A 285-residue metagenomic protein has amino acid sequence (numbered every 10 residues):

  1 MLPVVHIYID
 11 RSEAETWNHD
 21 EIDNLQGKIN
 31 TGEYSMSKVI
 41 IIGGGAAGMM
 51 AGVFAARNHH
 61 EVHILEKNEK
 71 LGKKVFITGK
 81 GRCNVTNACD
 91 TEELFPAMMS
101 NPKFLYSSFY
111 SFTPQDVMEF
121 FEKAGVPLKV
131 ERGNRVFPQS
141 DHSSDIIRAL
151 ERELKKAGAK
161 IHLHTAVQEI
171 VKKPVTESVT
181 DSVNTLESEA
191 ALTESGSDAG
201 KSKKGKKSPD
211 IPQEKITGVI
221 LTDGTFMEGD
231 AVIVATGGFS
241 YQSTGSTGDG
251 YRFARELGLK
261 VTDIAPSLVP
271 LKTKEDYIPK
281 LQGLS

Functional and structural regions predicted by a protein language model:
I7-I9, G32-V39, R57-N58: Extreme N-terminal leader/targeting segments of oxidoreductases
E21-S35: Short, Lys/Arg-enriched N-terminal segments with co-localized hydrophobic residues within the first ~10-30 amino acids
V39-I64: N-terminal Rossmann-like FAD-binding beta1-loop-alpha1 element of flavoenzymes
R57-K80: Glycine-rich FAD pyrophosphate-binding loop
R82-V130: Glycine-rich active-site loop/strand segments that organize a redox cofactor
Y106-T113, N134-R152, Y241-G245: Short beta-strand to alpha-helix junction loop
E153-E177, D181-L192, D198-S285: Predominantly flavin-linked oxidoreductase catalytic cores and closely associated redox partners
